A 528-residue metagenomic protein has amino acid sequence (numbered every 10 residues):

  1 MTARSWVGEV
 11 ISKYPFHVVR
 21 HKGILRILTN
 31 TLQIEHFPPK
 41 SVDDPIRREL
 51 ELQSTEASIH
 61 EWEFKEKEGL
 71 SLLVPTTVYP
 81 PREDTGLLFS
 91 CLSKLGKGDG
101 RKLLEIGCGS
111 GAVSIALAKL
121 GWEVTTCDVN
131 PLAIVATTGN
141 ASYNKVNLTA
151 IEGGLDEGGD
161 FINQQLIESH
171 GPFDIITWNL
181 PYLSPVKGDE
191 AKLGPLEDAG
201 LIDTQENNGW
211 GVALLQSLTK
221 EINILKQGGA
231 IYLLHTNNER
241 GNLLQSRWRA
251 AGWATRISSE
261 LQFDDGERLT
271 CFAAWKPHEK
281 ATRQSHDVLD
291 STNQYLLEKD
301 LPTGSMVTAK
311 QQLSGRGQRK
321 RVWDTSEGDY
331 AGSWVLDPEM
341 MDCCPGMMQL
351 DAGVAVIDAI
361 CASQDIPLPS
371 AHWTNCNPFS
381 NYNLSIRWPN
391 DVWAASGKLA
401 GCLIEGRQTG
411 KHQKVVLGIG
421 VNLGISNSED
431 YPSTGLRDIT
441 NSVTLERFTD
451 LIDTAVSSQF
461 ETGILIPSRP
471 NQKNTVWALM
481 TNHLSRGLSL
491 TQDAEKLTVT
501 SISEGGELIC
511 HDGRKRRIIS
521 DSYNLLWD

Functional and structural regions predicted by a protein language model:
M1-L28: N-terminal amphipathic/basic-hydrophobic helices that include classical n-h-c signal peptides and signal-anchor
E35-A116, L120, D160, D264-T270: SAM-dependent Rossmann-like transferase core, predominantly class I methyltransferases with a strong bias toward
F89-S169, I175-V186: Conserved SAM/SAH cofactor-binding pocket of Class I
E152-G154, D287, I386-W388: Short loop/edge segments at beta-strand edges and connector loops that shape dinucleotide/nucleotide cofactor-binding
W178-L214: Mobile active-site "lid"/loop adjacent to the S-adenosyl-L-methionine
V212-F263: Conserved Class I SAM-dependent methyltransferase catalytic core
L215, L233, M341-I386, A394-D528: Long, positively charged amphipathic alpha-helical accessory segments at protein N-termini or as interdomain linkers
A254-D351, A355, C361: N-terminal lobe of the biotin/lipoate ligase/transferase fold
